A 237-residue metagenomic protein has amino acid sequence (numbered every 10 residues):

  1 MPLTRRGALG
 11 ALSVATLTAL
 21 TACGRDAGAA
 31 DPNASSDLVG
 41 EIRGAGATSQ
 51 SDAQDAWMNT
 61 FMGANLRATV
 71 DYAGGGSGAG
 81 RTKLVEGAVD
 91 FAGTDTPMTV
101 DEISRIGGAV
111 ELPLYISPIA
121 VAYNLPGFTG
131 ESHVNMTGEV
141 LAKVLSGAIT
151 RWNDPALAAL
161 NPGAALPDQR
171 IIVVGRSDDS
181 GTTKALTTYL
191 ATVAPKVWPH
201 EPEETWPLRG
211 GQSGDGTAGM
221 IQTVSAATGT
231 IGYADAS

Functional and structural regions predicted by a protein language model:
R5-L9: N-terminal export leaders
A19-A22: C-terminal motif of bacterial Sec signal peptides marking the signal peptidase cleavage site
G24-D26: Bacterial signal peptide processing site
A29-A158, I221-S225, A234-S237: N-terminal segment of the mature folded domain
D71-A73, V174, Q212: General small-molecule cofactor/ligand-binding pocket signal
N124-F128, A164-V173, E201-L208, G216-T217: Flexible glycine/proline-enriched surface loops and loop-helix/loop-strand junctions
P162-Y189: Non-catalytic, conformational "gating/processing" segments within enzyme and secreted inhibitor domains
D179-S237: Ligand-binding pocket segment of bilobal, Venus flytrap-like solute-binding proteins
